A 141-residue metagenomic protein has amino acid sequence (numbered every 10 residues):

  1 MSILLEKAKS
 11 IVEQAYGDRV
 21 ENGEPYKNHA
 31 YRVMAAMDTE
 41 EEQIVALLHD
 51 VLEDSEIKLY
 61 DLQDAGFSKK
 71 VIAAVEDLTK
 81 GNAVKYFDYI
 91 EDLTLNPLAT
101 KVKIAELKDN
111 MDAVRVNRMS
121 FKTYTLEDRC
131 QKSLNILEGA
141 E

Functional and structural regions predicted by a protein language model:
M1-E141: Active-site helical microenvironments for divalent-metal-assisted chemistry
